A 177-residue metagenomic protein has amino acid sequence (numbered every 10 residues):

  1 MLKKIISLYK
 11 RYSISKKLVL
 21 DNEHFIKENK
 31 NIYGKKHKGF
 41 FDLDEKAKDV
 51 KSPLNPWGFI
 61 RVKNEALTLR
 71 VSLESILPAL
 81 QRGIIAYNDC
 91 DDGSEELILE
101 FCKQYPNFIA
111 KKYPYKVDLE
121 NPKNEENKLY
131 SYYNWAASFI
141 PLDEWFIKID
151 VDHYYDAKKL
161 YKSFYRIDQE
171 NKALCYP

Functional and structural regions predicted by a protein language model:
M1-E74: N-proximal low-complexity "stem/linker" segments adjacent to membrane-targeting elements
K35-N55, G93-W145: Active-site-proximal specificity loops/subdomain of glycosyltransferases
V71-S75, L97, K159-S163: A short acidic, amphipathic alpha-helical/loop segment
L77-Q81, K103, P141, D168-Q169: Short conserved AdoMet
Q81-D92, K111-Y113: Short beta-strand/loop segment that forms part of the nucleotide-sugar
G83-I84, F146, L174: Hydrophobic residues within beta-strands of alpha/beta enzymes
L142-D156: Short beta-strand-to-loop acidic/aromatic patch adjacent to the donor-nucleotide binding site
K158-P177: Conserved donor-nucleotide/metal-binding helix-loop-beta segment in metal-dependent transferases, i.e., the alpha-helix
